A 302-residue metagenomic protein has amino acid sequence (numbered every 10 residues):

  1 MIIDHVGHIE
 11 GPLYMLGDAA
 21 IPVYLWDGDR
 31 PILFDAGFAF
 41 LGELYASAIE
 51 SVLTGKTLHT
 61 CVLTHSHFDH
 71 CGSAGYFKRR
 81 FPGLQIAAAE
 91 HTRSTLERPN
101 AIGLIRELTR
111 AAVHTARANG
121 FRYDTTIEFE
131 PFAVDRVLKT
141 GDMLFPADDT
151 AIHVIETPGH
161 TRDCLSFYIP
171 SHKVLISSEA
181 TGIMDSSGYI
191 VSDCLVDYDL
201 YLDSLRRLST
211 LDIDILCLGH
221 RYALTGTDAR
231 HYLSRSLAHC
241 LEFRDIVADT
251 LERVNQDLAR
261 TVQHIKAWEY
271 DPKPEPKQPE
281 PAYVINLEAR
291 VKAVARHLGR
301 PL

Functional and structural regions predicted by a protein language model:
I2-K56, S166-E179: Conserved beta-strand hairpin/beta-sheet module of binuclear metal-dependent hydrolase folds, prominently
L16-A19, V137-L138, P158-T161: A short catalytic or substrate-binding loop motif that flags glycine-/basic-rich loops and adjacent residues that bind
D18, G42, S66, C71-S73 (+2 more regions): Short N-terminal helix/helix-N-cap motif within the alpha/beta-hydrolase-1
I32-F34, V62, I86, V174-I176 (+1 more regions): Residue-level marker for buried hydrophobic side chains located in beta-strands that build the well-ordered beta-sheet
F38-F40, M143, A151-Y232, L237-L241: Metallo-beta-lactamase
E43, E50-K139, M143: Active-site HxH/HxHxD metal-binding segment of metal-dependent hydrolases
Y232-V254, L258: C-terminal functional module detector
D249-L302: C-terminal regulatory/interaction regions
